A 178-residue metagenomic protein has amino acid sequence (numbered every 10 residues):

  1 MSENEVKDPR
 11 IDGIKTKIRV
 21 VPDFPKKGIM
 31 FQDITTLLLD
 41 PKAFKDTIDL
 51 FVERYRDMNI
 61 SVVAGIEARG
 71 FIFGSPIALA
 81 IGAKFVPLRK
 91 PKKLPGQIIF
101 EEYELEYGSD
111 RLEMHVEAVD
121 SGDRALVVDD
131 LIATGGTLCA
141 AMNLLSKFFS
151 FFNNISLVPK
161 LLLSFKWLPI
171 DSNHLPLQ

Functional and structural regions predicted by a protein language model:
M1-Q178: PRPP-associated nucleotide enzymes
